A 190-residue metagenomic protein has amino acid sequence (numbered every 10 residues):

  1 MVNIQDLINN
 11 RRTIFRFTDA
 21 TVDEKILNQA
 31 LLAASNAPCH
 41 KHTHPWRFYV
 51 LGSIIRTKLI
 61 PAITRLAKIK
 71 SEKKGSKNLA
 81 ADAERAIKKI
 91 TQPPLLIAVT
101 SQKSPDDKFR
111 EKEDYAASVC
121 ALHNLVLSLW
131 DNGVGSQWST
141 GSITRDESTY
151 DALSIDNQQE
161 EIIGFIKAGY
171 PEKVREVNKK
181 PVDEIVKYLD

Functional and structural regions predicted by a protein language model:
M1-Q92, L189-D190: N-terminal amphipathic, basic helical "cap/leader" segment at the start of enzyme domains
D6-T13, Q158, I162-D190: C-terminal helix-cap and adjacent tail motif
A34, I97, K103, D107-D151: Small-aliphatic-rich amphipathic alpha-helix that forms the alpha element of a beta-alpha
Y49-L51, I97-T100: Short, conserved beta-strand edge motifs with alternating hydrophobic and charged residues
T64, K73-N78, K108-K112, D151-L153: Short, surface-exposed loop/helix-turn segments at secondary-structure junctions that function as lids/hinges flanking
P94-I97, G164: Structural motif
T149-E161: Short, electropositive alpha-helical surface patch
